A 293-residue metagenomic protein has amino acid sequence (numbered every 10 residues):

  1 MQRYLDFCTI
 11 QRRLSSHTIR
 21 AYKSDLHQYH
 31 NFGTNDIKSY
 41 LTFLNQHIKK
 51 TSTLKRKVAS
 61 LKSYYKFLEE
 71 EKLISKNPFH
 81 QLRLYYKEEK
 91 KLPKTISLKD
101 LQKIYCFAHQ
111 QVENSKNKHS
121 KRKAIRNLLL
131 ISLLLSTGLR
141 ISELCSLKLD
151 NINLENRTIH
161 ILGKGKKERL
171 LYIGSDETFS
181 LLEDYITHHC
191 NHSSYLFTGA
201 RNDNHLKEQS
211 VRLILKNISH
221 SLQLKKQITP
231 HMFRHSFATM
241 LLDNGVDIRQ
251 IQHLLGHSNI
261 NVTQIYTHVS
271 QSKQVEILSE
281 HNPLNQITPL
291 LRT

Functional and structural regions predicted by a protein language model:
M1-T293: Conserved catalytic core of the tyrosine transesterase superfamily
